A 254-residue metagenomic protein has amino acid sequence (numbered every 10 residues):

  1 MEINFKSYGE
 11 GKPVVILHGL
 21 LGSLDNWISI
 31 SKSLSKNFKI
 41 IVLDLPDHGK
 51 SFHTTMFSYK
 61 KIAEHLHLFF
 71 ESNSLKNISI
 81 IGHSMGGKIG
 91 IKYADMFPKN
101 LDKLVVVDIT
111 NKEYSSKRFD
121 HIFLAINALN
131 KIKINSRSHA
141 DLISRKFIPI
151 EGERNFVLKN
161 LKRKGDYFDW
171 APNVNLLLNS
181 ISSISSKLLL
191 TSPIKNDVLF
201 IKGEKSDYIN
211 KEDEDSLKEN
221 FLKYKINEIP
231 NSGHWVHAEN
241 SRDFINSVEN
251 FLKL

Functional and structural regions predicted by a protein language model:
M1-V14, S35-F38, L75-K76, K225 (+1 more regions): Alpha/beta-hydrolase fold catalytic core
K6-F52: Conserved HGGG/HGGXW glycine-rich cap/lid loop of the alpha/beta-hydrolase fold
K32, I41-I81, N246-E249: Active-site loop/oxyanion-hole signature of alpha/beta-hydrolase fold enzymes
G82, G86, G90: Gly/Ala-rich beta-loop-alpha elbow adjacent to hydrolase catalytic centers
D102-K133: Flexible "cap/lid" loop of the alpha/beta hydrolase fold
K117, I132-S185: Conserved alpha/beta-hydrolase catalytic His-Asp/Glu region
D166-N220, E228: Conserved serine/cysteine hydrolase catalytic core
S232-S241: Catalytic histidine-centered segment of alpha/beta-hydrolase-like enzymes
